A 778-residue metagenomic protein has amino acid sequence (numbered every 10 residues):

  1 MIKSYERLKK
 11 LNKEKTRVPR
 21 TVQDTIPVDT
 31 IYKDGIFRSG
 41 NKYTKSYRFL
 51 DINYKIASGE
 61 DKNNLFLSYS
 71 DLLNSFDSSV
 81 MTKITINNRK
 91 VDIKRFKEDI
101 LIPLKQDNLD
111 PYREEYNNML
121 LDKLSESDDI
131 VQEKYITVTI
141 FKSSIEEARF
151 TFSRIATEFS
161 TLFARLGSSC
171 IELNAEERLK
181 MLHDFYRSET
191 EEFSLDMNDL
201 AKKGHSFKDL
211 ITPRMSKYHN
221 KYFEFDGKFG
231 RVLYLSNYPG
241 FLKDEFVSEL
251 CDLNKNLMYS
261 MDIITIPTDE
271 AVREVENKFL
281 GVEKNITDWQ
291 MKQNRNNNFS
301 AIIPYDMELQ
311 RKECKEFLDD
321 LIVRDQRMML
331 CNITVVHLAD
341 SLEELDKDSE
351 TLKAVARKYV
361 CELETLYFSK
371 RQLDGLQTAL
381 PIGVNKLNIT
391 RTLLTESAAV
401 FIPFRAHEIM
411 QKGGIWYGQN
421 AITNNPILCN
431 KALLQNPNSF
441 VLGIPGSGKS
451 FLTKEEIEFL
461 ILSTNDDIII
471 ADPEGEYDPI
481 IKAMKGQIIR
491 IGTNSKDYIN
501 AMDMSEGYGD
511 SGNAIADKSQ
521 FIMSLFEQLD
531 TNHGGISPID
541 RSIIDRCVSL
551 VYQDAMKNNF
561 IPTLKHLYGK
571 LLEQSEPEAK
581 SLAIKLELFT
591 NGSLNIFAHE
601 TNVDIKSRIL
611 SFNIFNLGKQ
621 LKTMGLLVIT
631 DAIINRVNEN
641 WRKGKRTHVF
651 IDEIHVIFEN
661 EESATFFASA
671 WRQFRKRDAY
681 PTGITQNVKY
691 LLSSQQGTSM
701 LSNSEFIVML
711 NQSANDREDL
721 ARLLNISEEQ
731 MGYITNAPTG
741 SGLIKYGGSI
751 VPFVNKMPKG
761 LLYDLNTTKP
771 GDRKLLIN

Functional and structural regions predicted by a protein language model:
M1-F404: Extended, folded cores of ATP/NTP-driven motor/assembly subunits in large transport and secretion machines
I52, G59-S78, T85, R89 (+11 more regions): P-loop NTPase motor domains
V441: Hydrophobic anchor at the beta1->P-loop junction of P-loop NTPases
K449: Conserved lysine of the Walker
L452: Hydrophobic positions on the alpha1 helix immediately C-terminal to the Walker A/P-loop
F459-I469: Post-Walker A helix-loop "phosphate-sensing" segment adjacent to the P-loop in P-loop NTPases
K485-I489, Q696-M709: A short helix-turn-beta junction within AAA+ P-loop NTPase domains corresponding to the substrate/partner-engaging
L724-I777: Conserved P-loop NTPase
